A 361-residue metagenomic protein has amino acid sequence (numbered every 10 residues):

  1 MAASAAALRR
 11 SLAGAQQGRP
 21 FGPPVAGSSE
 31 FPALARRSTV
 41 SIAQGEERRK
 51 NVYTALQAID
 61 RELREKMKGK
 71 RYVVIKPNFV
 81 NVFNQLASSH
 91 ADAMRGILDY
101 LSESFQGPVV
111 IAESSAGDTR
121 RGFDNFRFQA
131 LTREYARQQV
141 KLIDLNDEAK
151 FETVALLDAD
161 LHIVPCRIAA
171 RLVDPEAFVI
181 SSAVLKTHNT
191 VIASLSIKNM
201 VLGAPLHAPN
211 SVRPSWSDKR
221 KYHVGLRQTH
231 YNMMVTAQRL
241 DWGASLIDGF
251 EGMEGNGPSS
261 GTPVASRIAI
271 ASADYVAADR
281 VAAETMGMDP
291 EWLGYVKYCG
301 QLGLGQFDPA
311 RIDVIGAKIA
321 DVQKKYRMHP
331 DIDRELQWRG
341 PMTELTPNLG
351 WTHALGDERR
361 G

Functional and structural regions predicted by a protein language model:
M1-G361: N-terminal and secondary-structure boundary signal
